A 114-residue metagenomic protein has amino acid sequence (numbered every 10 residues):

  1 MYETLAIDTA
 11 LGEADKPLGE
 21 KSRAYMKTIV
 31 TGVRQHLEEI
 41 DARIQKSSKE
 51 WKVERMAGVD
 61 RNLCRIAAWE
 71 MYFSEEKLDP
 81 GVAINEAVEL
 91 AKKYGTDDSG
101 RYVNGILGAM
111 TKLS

Functional and structural regions predicted by a protein language model:
M1-S114: N-terminal interaction/assembly modules
